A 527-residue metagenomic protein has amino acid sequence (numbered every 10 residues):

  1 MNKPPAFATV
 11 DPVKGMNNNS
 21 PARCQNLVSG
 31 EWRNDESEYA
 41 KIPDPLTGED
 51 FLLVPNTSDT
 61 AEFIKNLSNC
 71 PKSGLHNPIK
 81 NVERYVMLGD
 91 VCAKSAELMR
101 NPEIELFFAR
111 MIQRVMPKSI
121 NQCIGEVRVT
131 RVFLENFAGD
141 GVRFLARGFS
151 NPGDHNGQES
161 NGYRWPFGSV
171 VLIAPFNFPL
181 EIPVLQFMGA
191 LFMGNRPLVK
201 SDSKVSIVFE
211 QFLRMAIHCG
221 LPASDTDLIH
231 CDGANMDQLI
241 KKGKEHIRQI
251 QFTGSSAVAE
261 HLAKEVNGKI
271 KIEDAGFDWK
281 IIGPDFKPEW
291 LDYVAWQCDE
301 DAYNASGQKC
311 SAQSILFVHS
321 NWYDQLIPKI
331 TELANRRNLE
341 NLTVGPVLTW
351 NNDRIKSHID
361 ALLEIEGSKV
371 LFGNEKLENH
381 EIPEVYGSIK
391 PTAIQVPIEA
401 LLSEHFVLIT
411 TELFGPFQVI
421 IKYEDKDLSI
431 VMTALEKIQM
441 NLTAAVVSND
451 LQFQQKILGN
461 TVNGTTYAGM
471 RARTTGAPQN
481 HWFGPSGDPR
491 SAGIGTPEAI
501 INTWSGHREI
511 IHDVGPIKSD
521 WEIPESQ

Functional and structural regions predicted by a protein language model:
M1-E159, D202: N-terminal Rossmann-like NAD(P)+-binding subdomain of aldehyde/semialdehyde dehydrogenases
G30, G48, I112, G194 (+6 more regions): Residue-level signal for inorganic ion chemistry
L46-L53, E83-D90, S201, L221-A223 (+3 more regions): Conserved C-terminal structural/oligomerization subdomain of aldehyde/semialdehyde dehydrogenase
K80, N338-V347, A444-L451: A short, aromatic/hydrophobic, helix- or strand-capping loop or linear motif that either lines the entrance/gate
K94, M215-G220, G243-K244, A257-S403 (+4 more regions): ALDH superfamily catalytic-core signature
Q113, F144-Y293: Rossmann-like NAD(P) dinucleotide-binding subdomain of oxidoreductase/dehydrogenase enzymes
F178-L180, V205-S206, N235-D237, V258-A259 (+6 more regions): Flexible loop/turn segments at secondary-structure boundaries
Q251, Y293-C298, D488-T496: A polyampholytic, Gly/Pro-enriched intrinsically disordered region
